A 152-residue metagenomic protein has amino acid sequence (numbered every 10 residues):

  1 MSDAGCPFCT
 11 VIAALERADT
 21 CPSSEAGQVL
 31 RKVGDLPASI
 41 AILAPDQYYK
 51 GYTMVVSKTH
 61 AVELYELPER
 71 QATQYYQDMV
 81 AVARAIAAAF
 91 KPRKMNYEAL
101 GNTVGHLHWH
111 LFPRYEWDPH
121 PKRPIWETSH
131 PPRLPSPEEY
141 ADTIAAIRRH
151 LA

Functional and structural regions predicted by a protein language model:
M1-A152: HIT superfamily nucleotide-processing domains
